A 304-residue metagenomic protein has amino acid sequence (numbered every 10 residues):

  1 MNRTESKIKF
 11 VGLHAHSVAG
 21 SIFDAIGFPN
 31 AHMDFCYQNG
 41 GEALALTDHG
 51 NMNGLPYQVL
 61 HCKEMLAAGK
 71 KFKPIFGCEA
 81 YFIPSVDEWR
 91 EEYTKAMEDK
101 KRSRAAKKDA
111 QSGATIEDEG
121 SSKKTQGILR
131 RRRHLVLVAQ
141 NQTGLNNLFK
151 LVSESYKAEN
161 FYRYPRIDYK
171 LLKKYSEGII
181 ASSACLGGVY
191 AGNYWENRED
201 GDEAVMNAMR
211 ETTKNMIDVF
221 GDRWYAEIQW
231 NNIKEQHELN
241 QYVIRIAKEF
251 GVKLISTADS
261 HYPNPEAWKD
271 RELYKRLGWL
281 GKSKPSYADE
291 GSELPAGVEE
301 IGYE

Functional and structural regions predicted by a protein language model:
M1-E304: Phosphodiester-processing cores and adjacent nucleic acid-binding clamps
